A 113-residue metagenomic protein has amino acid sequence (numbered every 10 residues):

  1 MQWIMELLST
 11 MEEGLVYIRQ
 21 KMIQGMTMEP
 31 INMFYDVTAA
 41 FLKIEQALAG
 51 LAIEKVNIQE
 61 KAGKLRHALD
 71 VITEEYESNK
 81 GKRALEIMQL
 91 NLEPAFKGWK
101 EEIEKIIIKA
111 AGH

Functional and structural regions predicted by a protein language model:
M1-Y35: Short terminal alpha-helical segments
L7-G14, V37-I44, K64-V71, A95: Amphipathic, well-ordered alpha-helical segments in soluble domains
M28-D36, Q59, G63, A84-N91: Short, charged, amphipathic alpha-helical segments
A40-Q59, I106-A110: Short, solvent-exposed, charged loop/turn and helix-capping segments that join or cap alpha-helices on peripheral
K55-S78: Mid-chain, well-packed structural core segment of small domains
V71-H113: Amphipathic alpha-helical binding modules
